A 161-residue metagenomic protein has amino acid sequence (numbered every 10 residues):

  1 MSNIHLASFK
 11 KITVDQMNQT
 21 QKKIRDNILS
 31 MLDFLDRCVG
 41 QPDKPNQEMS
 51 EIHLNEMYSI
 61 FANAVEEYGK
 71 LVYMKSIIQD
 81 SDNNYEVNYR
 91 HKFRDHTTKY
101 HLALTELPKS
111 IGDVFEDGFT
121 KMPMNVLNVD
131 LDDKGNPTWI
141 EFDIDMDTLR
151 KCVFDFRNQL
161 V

Functional and structural regions predicted by a protein language model:
M1-N63, Y68, V72-D80, Y89-R90: Charged alpha-helical initiation segments
S2-K22, I77-V161: Long, charged low-complexity segments
